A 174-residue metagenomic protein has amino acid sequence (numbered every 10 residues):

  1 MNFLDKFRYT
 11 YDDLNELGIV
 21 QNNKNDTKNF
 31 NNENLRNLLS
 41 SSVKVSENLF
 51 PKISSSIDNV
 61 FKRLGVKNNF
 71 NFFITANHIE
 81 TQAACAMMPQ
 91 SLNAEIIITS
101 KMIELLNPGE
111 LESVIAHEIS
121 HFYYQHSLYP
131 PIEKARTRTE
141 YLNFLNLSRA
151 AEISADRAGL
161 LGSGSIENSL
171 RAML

Functional and structural regions predicted by a protein language model:
M1-E80, C85-M87: Hydrophobic or amphipathic, alpha-helical segments that drive membrane association/targeting
E16, E104, H121: Active-site micro-motifs of SAM-dependent methyltransferase domains
L35, L49-S56, V60-N68, Y141-L174: Short helix/loop segments within enzyme catalytic domains that coordinate or immediately flank catalytic cofactors
N48, I97-S113, N146: Short pre-active-site segment immediately N-terminal to the catalytic Zn-binding motif
I79-N93, L128-R138: A short mid-domain helix/strand-loop element embedded in enzyme catalytic domains that forms or borders the active-site
T99-K101, E133-L147: Short helix/strand-bridging catalytic loops that position acidic/His residues to coordinate divalent metals and engage
G109, E118-K134: Catalytic Zn2+-binding segment of zinc metalloproteases
